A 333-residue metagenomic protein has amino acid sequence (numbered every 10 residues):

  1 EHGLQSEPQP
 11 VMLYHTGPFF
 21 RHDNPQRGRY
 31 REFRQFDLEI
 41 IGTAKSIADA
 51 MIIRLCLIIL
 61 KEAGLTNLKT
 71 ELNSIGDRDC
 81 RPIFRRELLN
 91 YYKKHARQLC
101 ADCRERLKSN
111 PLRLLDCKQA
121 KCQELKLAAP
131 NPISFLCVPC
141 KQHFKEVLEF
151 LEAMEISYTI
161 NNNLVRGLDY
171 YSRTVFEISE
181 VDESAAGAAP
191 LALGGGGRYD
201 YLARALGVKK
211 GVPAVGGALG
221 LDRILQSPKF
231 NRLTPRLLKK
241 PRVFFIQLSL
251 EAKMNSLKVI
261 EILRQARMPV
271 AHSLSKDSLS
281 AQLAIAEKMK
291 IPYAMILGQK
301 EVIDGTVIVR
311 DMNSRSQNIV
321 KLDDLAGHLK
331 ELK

Functional and structural regions predicted by a protein language model:
E1-K333: TRNA-recognition modules of translation machinery and tRNA-sensing kinases, especially anticodon-binding
